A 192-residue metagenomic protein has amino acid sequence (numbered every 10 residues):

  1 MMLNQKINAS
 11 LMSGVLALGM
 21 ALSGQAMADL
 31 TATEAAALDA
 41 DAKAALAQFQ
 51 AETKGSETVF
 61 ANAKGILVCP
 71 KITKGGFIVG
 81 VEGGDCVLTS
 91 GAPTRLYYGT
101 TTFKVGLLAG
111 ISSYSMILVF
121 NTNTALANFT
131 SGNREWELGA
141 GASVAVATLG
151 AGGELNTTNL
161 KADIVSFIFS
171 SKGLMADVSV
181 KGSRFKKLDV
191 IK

Functional and structural regions predicted by a protein language model:
M1-M2, A21: Glycine-centered signal
M2-G14: Bacterial N-terminal signal peptides that target proteins for export
K6-I7, A26, C86: Intrinsic disorder/low-complexity segments enriched in polar/small residues
S13-L22: Bacterial N-terminal signal peptides
L22-D29: Sec/Tat signal peptide C-region and signal peptidase I cleavage site
D29-K192: Small-residue-enriched, tightly packed secondary-structure blocks
